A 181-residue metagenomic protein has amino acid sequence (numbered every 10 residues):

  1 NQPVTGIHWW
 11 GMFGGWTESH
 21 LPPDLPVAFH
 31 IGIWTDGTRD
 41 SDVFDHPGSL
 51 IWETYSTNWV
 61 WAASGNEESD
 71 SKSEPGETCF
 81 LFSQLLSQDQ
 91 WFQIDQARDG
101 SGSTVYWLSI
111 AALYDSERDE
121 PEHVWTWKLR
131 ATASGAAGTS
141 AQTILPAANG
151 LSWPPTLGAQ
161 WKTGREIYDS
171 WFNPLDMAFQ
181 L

Functional and structural regions predicted by a protein language model:
Q2-L21, L108: A short beta-strand element within beta-rich, extracytoplasmic domains of secreted/secretory-pathway proteins
Q2-P3, P26, S103, P174: Generic structural microfeature
T17-I144: Aromatic- and Gly/Pro-enriched, solvent-exposed loop/edge beta-strand patches characteristic of beta-rich domains
L129-L181: PGST-rich, cysteine-poor low-complexity/disordered linker and tail segments that act as flexible spacers
